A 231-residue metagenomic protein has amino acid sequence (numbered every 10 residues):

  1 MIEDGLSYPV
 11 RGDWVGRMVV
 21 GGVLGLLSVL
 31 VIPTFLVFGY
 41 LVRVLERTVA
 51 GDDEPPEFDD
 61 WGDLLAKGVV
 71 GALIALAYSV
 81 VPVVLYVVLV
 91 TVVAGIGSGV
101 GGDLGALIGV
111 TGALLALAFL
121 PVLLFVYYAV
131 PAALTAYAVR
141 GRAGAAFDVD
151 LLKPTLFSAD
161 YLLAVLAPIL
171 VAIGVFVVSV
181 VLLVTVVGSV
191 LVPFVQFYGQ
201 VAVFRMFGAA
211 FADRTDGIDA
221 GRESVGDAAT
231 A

Functional and structural regions predicted by a protein language model:
M1, V20-V29, P33-V49, D53 (+3 more regions): Short, small/hydrophobic-residue-rich motifs at membrane-helix boundaries and re-entrant hairpins of integral membrane
M1-I2, D52-P56, P154-S158, V184-S189: Generic structural signal for short, solvent-exposed loop/turn connectors between secondary structure elements
M1-V15, T48, D52, V90-I108 (+1 more regions): Terminal disorder- and signal-encoded targeting elements
E3-L27, F58-V84, Y128-V178, F204 (+2 more regions): Interfacial aromatic "cap" segments that immediately flank transmembrane helices in multipass membrane proteins
L26-V49, I108-A146, I169, I173 (+1 more regions): Selective recognition of hydrophobic, aromatic-rich stretches within alpha-helical transmembrane segments of polytopic
